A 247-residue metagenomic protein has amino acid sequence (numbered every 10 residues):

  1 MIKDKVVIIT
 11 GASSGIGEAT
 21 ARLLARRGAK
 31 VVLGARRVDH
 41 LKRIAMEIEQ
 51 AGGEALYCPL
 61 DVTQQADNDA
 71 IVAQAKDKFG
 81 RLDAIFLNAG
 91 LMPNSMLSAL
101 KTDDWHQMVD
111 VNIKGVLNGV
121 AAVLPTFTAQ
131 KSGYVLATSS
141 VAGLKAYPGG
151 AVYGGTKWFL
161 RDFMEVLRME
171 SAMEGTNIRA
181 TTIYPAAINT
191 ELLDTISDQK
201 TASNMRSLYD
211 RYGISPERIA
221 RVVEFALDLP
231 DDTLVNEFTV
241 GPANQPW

Functional and structural regions predicted by a protein language model:
S13-S14: Conserved glycine-rich cofactor-binding loop
R27-I44: Conserved glycine-rich Rossmann-like NAD(P)H-binding loop of the short-chain dehydrogenase/reductase
V38-D39, P59-A70, T102: The beta1-alpha1 cofactor-binding region of Rossmann-like NAD(H)/NADP(H)-dependent oxidoreductases
M96-L97, D104-Q107: Substrate-binding pocket helix/loop in short-chain dehydrogenase/reductase
V120, T156: Active-site helix of classical SDR
S140: Residue(s) in the substrate-gating loop at a strand-loop-helix junction that position the organic substrate next
I178, T182-I183, A202-W247: C-terminal helical subdomain
